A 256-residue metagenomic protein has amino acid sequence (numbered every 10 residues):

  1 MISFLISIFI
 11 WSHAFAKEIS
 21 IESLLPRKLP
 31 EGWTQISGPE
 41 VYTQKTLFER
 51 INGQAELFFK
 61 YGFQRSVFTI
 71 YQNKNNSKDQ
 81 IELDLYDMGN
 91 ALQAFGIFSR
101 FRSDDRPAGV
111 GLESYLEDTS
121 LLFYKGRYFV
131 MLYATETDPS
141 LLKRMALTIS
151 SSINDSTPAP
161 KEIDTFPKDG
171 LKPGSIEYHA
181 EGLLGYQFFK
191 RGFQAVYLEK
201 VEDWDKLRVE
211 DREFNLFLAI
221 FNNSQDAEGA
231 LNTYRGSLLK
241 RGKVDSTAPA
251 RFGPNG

Functional and structural regions predicted by a protein language model:
I2-I10: Bacterial N-terminal signal peptides
F9-G256: Soluble, non-membrane globular domain cores that form compact, hydrophobic packing and curved binding surfaces
